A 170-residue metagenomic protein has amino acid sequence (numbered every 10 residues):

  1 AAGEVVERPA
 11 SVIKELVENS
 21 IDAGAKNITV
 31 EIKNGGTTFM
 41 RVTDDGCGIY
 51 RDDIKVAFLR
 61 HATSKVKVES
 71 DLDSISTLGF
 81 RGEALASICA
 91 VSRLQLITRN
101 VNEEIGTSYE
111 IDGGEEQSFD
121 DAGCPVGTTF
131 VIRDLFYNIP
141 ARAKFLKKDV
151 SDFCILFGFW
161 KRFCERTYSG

Functional and structural regions predicted by a protein language model:
A1-G170: N-terminal phosphate-binding caps/lids of nucleotide- and nucleic-acid-binding domains
